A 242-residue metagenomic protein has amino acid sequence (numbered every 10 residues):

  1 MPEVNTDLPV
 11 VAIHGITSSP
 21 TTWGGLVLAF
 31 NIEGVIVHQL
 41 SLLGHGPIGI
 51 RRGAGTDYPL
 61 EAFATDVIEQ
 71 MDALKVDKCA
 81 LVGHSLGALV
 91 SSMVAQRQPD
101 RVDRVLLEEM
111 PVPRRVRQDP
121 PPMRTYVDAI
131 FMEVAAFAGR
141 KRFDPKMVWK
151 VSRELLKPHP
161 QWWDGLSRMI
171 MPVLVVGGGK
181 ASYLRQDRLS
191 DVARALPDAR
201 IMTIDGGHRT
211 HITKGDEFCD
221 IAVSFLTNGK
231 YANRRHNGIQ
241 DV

Functional and structural regions predicted by a protein language model:
P2-I50: Conserved HGGG/HGGXW glycine-rich cap/lid loop of the alpha/beta-hydrolase fold
H14-I16, C79, G83-S85: Conserved alpha/beta-hydrolase "nucleophile elbow" surrounding the catalytic nucleophile
T22-G24, I48-G55, V116-D119, Q186-D187: Conserved catalytic-core motifs of eukaryotic protein kinase domains, centered on the activation segment
I32, I36-A80: Active-site loop/oxyanion-hole signature of alpha/beta-hydrolase fold enzymes
L89-R97, D103-M132: Flexible "cap/lid" loop of the alpha/beta hydrolase fold
R114-V173: Conserved alpha/beta-hydrolase catalytic His-Asp/Glu region
E154-A195, M202-D205, R209-H211, G215: Conserved serine/cysteine hydrolase catalytic core
A199-V242: Catalytic active-site module of serine/aspartate enzymes centered on a nucleophile-bearing elbow/loop
